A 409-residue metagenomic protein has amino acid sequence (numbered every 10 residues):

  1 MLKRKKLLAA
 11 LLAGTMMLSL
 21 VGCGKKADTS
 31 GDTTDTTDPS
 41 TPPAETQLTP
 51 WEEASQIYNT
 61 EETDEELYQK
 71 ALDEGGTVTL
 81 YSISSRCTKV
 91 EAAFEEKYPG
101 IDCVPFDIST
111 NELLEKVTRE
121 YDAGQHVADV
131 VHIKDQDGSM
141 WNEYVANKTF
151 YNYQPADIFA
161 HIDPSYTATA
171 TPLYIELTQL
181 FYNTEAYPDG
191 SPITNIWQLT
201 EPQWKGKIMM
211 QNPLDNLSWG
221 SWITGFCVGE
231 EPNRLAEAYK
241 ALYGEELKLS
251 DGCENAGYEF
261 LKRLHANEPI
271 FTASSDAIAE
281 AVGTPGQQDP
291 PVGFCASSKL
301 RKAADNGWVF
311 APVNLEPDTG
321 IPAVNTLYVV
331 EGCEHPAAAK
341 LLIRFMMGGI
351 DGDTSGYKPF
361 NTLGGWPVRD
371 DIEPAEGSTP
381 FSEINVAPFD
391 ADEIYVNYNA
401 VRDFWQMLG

Functional and structural regions predicted by a protein language model:
L2-K26: Sec-dependent N-terminal signal peptides of Gram-positive bacterial secreted proteins and lipoproteins
V21-T37: Bacterial lipoprotein signal-peptidase II cleavage site
T41-P42, E61-D73, I83-D102, A304 (+1 more regions): Short, polar/charged alpha-helical segment
P43-Q47, W51-A54, T60, E383-G409: Conserved C-terminal helix/tail region of periplasmic/extracytoplasmic solute-binding proteins
T79-A92, V104-T118, H126-G283: Extracytoplasmic ligand-binding site segments that recognize negatively charged/polar headgroups
G138-E143, P290-V309: A ligand-binding cleft/hinge motif common to bilobed small-molecule-binding domains
A160-P164, I175-T178, F260-L264, N306-Y328: Periplasmic-binding protein-like
G320-E393: Mature extracytoplasmic/periplasmic domains
